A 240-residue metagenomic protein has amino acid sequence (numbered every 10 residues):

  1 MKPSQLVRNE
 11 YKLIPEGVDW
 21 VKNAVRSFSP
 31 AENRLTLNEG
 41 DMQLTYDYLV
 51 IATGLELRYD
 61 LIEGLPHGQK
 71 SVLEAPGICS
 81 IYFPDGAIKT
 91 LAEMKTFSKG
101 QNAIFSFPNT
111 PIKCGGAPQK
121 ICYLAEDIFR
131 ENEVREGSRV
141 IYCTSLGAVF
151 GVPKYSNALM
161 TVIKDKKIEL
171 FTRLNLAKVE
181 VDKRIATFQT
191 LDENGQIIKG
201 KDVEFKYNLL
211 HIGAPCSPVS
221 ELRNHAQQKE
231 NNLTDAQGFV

Functional and structural regions predicted by a protein language model:
M1-L6: Conserved N-terminal glycine-rich FAD pyrophosphate-binding loop of Rossmann-like flavoproteins
E10-P15, L65-L73, T161-K164: Short, conserved catalytic or adaptor-binding loops enriched in Gly and charged residues
L13-L65, Q101: A conserved beta-strand/loop capping segment in the N-terminal third of enzymes that catalyze redox or closely related
D19-F28, E32, L44, E126-Q237: A Rossmann-like FAD-binding core segment of flavoenzymes
E39, T53-G54, F107, T190 (+1 more regions): Glycine-rich, N-terminal phosphate-binding loop of Rossmann-like dinucleotide-binding domains
Y59-D60, K113, V219-E221: Glycine/Thr-rich phosphate-binding loops of Rossmann-like dinucleotide-binding domains
G64-K99, K206-V240: FAD-site-proximal beta/loop scaffold in flavoenzymes
F83-S138, G151: Rossmann-like NAD(P)H-binding beta-loop-alpha module
